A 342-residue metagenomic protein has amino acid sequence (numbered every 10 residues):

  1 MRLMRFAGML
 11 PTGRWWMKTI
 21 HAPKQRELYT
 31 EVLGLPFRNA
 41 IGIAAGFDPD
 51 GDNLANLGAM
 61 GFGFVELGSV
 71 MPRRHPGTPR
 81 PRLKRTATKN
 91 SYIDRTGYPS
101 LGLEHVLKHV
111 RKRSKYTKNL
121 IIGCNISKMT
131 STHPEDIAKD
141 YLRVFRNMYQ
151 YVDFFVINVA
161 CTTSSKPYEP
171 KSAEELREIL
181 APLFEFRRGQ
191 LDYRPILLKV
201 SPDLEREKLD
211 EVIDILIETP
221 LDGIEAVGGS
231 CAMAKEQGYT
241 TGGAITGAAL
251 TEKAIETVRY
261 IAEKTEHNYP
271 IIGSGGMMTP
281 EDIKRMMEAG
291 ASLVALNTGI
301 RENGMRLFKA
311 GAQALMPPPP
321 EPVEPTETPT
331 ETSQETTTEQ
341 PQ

Functional and structural regions predicted by a protein language model:
G8-R26, T162-S172, L209-H267, L307-F308: Glycine/Thr-rich beta-alpha phosphate-binding loop at enzyme active sites
G34-G42, T117-C124, G189-S201, K264-G273: Short beta-strand/loop segments at the ligand-binding rim of alpha/beta enzyme cores
A45-D48, S127, V200-R206, P270-E281: Glycine-rich beta-to-alpha transition loops that act as phosphate-gripper elements at the mouths of alpha/beta enzyme
D52-L57, L204-E218, E263, H267 (+1 more regions): Catalytic cores of alpha/beta
E66-R74, V159-C161, G223-S230, G276-M277 (+1 more regions): Glycine-rich phosphate-binding active-site loops on the catalytic face of alpha/beta enzymes
G68, R73-L120: A gly/proline- and charged-residue-enriched helix-loop-helix capping module
G77-N90, M233-G247, G299-P325: C-terminal helical cap(s) of enzyme catalytic domains, especially alpha/beta-barrels
M129-Y141, E169-L176, L198-I217: Active-site glycine- and acidic-residue-rich loops that bind and position anionic ligands or nucleotide-like cofactors
